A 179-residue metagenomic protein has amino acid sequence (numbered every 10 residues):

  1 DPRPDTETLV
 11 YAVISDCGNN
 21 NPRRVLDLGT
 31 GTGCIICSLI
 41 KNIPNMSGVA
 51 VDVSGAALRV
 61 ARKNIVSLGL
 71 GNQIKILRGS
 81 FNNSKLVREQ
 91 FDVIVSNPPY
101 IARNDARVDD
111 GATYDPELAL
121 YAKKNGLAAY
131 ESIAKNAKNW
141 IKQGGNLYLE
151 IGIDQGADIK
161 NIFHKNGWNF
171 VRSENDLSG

Functional and structural regions predicted by a protein language model:
D1: Glycine/small-residue-rich loop that forms an oxyanion/phosphate-binding "nest" at active or ligand-binding sites
D5: Proteins enriched for Cys/Gly/acidic motifs involved in redox and nucleic-acid/cofactor modification
T8-V108: Conserved SAM/SAH cofactor-binding pocket of Class I
N20, I43, G69-G71, D115 (+2 more regions): Short, well-ordered coil/turn elements that cap or connect secondary structure elements
G48, A119-L120, N146: Short, flexible active-site loop motifs that bind/organize anionic cofactors or intermediates
L77, L120, E174: Hydrophobic residues at beta-strand termini and immediately following loops that shape nucleotide-binding pockets
P99-A129: Mobile active-site "lid"/loop adjacent to the S-adenosyl-L-methionine
K124-G179: Conserved Class I SAM-dependent methyltransferase catalytic core
